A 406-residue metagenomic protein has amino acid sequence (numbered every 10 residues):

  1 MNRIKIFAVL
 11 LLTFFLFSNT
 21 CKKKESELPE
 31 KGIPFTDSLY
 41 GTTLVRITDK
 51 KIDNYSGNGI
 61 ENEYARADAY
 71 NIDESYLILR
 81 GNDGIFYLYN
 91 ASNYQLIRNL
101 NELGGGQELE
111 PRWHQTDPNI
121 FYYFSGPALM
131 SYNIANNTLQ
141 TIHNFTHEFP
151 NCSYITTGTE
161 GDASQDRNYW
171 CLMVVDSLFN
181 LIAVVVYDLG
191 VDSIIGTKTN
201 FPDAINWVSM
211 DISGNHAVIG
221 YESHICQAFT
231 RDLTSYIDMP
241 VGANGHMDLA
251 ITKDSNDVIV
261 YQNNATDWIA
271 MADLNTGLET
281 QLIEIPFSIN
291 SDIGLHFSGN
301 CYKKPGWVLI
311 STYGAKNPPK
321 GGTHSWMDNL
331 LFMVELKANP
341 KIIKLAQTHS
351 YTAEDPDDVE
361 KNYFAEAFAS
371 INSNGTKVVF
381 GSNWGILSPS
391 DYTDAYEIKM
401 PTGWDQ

Functional and structural regions predicted by a protein language model:
K24-K50: Blade/loop signatures of beta-propeller domains
G57-G59, Y64-A67, G105-H114, P150-D162 (+4 more regions): Repeated scaffold domains used in trafficking and secretory/extracellular systems, primarily beta-propellers
Y64-R66, G81-G126: Blade-loop segments of beta-propeller domains
I78-R80, Y122-Y123, Y169-M173, H216-G220 (+3 more regions): Residue position within the beta-strands of beta-propeller blades
G84-Y89, P127-N133, S177-V186, E222-T230 (+3 more regions): Structural motif
G105-S177, G196-P202: Asp-box/WD-like beta-propeller blade repeats and closely related beta-sheet repeat scaffolds
A265-I269, I283-S350: Loop/turn-rich, solvent-exposed surfaces of beta-rich toroidal or solenoidal domains
N362-Q406: Blade-level signature of beta-propeller repeat domains, shared across WD40, Kelch, NHL, RCC1 and BNR/Asp-box propellers
